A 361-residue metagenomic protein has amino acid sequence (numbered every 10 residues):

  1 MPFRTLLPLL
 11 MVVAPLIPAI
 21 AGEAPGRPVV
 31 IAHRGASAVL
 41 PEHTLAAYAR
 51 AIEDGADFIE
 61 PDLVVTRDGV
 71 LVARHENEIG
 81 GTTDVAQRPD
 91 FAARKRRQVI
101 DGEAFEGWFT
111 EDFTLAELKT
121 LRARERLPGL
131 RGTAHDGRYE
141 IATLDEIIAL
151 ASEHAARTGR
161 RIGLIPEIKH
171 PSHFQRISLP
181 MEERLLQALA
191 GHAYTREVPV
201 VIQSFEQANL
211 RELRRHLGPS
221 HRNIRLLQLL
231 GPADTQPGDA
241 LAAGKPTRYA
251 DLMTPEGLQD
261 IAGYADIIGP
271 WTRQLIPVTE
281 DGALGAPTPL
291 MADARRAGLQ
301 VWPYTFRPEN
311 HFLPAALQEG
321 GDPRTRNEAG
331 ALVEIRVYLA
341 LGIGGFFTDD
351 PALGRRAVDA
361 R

Functional and structural regions predicted by a protein language model:
M1-L7: Bacterial N-terminal signal peptides that target proteins for export
L7-I17: Bacterial N-terminal signal peptides
I17-R361: Phosphate-group recognition and catalysis centered on beta-loop-alpha active-site segments
